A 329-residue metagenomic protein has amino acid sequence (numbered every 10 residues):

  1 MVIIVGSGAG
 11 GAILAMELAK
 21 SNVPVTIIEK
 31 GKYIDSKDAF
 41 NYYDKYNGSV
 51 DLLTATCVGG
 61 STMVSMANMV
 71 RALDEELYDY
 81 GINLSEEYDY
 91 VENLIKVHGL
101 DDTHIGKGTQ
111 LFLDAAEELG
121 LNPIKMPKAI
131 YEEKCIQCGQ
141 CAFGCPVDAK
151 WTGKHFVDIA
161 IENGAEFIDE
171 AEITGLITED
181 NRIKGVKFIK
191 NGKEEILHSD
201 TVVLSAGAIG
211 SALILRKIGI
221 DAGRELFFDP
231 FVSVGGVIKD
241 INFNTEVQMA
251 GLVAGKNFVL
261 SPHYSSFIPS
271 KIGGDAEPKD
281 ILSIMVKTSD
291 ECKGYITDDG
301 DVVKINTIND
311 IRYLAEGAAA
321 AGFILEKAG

Functional and structural regions predicted by a protein language model:
V2-I27, G31-I34: N-terminal Rossmann-like FAD-binding beta1-loop-alpha1 element of flavoenzymes
K20, P24, G31-D35, A39-N41 (+4 more regions): Glycine-rich loop(s) and the adjacent beta-strand/alpha-helix scaffold that form part
V23, I28-N68, D79-N83, I105-E117: N-terminal FAD cofactor-binding segment of flavoenzymes
T26, I124-M126, E166-I168: General small-molecule cofactor/ligand-binding pocket signal
S61, I218-A328: FAD cofactor-binding and catalytic pocket of flavoenzymes
T62-Q137: Rossmann-like flavin
L94-G99, P123-N163, G300-N306: Helix-loop-beta segment of a Rossmann-like dinucleotide-binding subdomain
I136-D200: Helical element adjacent to the flavin cofactor pocket in flavoenzyme catalytic cores
